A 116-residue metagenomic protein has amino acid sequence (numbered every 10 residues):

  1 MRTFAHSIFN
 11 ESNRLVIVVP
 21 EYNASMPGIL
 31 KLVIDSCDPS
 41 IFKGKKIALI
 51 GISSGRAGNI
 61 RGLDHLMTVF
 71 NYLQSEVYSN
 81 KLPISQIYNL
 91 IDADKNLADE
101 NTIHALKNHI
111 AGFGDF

Functional and structural regions predicted by a protein language model:
T3-L73: Helix-loop-strand module that forms the ligand-binding subsite of alpha/beta enzymes
F4, E76-F116: Glycine-rich phosphate/pyrophosphate-binding loop and the adjoining helix
